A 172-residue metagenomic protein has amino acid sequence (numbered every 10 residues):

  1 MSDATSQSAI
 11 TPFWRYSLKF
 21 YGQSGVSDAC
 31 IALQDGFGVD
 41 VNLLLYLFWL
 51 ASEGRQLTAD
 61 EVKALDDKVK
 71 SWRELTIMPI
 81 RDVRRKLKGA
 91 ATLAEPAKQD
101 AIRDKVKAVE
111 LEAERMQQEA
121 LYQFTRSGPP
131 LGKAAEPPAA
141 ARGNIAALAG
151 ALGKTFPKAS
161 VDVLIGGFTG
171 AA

Functional and structural regions predicted by a protein language model:
M1-Q23, M78-R81, R85-G89: An acidic intrinsically disordered interaction segment
M1-S8, Q56, A159-A172: Long, low-complexity intrinsically disordered regions enriched in Ser/Thr/Asp/Glu with frequent Gly/Pro
W14-L18, S24, K158, G167-A171: Acidic, glycine/proline-rich low-complexity segments that act as flexible tails and inter-domain linkers
G25-K70: N-terminal interaction modules that seed assembly of large macromolecular complexes
A29, V39-L45, T76-P79, K98 (+2 more regions): Residue-level detector of well-ordered alpha-helical segments, enriched for hydrophobic/aromatic packing positions
G38-N42, L50-R55, R73, E110-E114 (+2 more regions): Short alpha-helix boundary/capping elements
A64-P79, L148-G153: Short, mixed-charge aromatic SLiMs
K86-F168: A charged, amphipathic interaction segment
